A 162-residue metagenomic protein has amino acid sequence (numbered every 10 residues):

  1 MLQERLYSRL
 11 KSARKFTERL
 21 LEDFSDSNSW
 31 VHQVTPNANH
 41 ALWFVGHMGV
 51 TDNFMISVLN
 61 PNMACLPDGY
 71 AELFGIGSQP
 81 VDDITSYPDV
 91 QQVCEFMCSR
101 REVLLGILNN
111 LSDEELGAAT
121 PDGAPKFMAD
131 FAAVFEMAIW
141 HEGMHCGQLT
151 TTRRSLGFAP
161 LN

Functional and structural regions predicted by a protein language model:
M1-E4: N-terminal export signals and maturation junctions of secreted/periplasmic proteins
Y7-K11, E18, S27-S78, P121-N162: Short, contiguous alpha-helical
L10, R14-T17, L21, M97 (+1 more regions): Hydrophobic alpha-helical core bundles mediating ligand binding, dimerization, or RNAP-core interactions
K15, D26-S29, N53, E102 (+1 more regions): Generic structural signal for secondary-structure transition and capping sites
S78-A118, A133-A138: Acidic/histidine-rich alpha-helical segments that form the ligand environment of transition-metal centers
